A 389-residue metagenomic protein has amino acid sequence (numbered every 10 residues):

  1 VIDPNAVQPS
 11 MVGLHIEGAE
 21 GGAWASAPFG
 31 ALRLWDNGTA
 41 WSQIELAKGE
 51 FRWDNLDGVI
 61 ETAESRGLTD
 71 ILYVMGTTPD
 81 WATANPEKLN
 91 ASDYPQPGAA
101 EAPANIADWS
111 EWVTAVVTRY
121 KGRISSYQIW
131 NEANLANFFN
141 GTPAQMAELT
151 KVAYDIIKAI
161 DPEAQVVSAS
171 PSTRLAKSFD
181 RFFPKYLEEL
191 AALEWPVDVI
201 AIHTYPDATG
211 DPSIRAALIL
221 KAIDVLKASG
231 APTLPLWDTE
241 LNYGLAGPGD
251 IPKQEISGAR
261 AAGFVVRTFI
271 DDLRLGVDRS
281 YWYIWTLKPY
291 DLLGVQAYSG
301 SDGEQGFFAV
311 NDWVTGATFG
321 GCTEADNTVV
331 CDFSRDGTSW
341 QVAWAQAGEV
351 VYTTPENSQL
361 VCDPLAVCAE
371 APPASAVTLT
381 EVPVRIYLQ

Functional and structural regions predicted by a protein language model:
V1-G38: Boundary/entry segment of secreted carbohydrate-active catalytic domains
M11-G18, G98-I106, I251-G258: Active-site mouth loops of central-metabolism enzymes
A27-V197, A201-D207: Substrate-binding cleft and catalytic face of glycoside hydrolase catalytic domains, especially the flexible beta-alpha
V199, T204-S229, L234, G244-T268: Substrate-binding surface in catalytic domains of secreted glycosidases
L236-E240: Active-site neighborhood of phospho(di)ester-bond hydrolases with catalytic His/Asp-centered motifs
N242-D312, C322-N327: Aromatic/acidic polysaccharide-binding cleft in carbohydrate-active enzymes
E324-N357, P364: Carbohydrate-binding surface patches
C368-Q389: C-terminal beta-strand-rich structural cap/linker in extracellular carbohydrate-active enzymes
